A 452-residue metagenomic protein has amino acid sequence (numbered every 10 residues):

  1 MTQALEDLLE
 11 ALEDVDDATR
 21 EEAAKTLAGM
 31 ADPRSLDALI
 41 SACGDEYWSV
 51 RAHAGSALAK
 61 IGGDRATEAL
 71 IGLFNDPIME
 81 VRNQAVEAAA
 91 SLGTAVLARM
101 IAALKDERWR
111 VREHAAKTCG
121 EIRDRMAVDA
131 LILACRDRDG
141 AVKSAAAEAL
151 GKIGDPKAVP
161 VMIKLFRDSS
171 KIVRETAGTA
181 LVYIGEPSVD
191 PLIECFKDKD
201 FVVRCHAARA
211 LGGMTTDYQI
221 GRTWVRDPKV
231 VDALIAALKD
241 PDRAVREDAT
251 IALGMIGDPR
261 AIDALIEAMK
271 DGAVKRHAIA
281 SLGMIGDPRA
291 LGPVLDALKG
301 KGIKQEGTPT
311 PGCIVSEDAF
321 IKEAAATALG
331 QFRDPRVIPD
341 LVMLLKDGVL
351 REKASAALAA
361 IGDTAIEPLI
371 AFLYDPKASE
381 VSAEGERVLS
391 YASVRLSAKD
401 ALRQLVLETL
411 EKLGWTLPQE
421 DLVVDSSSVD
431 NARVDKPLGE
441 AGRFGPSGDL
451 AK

Functional and structural regions predicted by a protein language model:
M1-T2, E10, D17-D32, S41 (+20 more regions): Structural detector for internal amphipathic alpha-helices that build alpha-solenoid repeat scaffolds
D7-A11, V15, A38-E46, A69-P77 (+14 more regions): Alpha-solenoid HEAT/Armadillo-like helical repeat scaffolds in large eukaryotic proteins
D198-G213, D287-G300, D363-D375: Conserved long hydrophobic alpha-helices within structured protein cores
